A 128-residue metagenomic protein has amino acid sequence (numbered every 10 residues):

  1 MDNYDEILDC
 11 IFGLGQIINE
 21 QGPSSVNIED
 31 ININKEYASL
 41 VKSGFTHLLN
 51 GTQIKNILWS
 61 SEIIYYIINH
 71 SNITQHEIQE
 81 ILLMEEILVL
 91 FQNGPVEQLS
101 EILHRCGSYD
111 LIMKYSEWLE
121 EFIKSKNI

Functional and structural regions predicted by a protein language model:
M1-I128: Large intracellular
